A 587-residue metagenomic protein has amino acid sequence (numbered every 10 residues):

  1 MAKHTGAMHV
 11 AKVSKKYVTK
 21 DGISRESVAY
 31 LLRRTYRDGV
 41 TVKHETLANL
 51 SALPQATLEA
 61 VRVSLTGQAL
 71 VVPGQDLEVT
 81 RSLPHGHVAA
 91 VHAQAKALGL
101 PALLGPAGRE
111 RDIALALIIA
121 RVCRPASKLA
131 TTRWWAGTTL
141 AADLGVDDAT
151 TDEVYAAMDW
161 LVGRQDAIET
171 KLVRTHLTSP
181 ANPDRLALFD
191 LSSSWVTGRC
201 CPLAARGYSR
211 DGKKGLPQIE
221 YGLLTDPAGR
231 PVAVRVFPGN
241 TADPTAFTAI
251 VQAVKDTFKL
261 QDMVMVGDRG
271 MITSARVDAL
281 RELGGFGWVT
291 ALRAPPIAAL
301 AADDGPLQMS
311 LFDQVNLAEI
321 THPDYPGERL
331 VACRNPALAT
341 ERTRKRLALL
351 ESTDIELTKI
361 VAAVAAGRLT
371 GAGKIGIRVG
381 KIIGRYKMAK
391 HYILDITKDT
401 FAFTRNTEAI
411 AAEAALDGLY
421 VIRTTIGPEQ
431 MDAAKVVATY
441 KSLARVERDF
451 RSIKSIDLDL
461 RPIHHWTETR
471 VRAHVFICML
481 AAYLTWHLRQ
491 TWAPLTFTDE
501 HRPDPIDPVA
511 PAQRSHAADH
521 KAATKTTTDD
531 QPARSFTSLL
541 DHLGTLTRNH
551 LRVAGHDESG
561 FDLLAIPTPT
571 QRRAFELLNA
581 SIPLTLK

Functional and structural regions predicted by a protein language model:
A2-H4, H9-K15, S27-R34, G39-K43 (+1 more regions): Anion-binding and metal-coordination hotspots
K12-G67: Short, surface-exposed polybasic/aromatic micro-patch for ligand or macromolecular engagement
N49-T57, V72-H92, D190, D243 (+4 more regions): Poly-acidic low-complexity segments
Q55, T66-L70, D159, T485: Generic short alpha-helical segment signal, independent of protein family or function, capturing local helix propensity
V63-R109: Accessory, often N-terminal, substrate/partner-engagement and coupling regions that sit outside the core NTP/cofactor
